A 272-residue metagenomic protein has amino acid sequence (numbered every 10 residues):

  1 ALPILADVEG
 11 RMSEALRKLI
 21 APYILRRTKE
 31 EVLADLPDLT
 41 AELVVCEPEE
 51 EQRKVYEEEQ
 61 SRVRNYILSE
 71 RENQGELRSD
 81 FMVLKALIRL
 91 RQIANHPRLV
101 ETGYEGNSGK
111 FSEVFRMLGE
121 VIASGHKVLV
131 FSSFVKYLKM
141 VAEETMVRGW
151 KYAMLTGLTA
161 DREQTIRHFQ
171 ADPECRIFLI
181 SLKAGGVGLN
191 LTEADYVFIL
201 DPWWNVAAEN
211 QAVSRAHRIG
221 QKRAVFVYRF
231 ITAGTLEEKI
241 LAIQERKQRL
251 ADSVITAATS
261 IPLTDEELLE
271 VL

Functional and structural regions predicted by a protein language model:
A1-E31: Conserved P-loop NTPase motor "coupling/switch" region that bridges the ATPase
I20-A21, L84, E209, E237 (+2 more regions): Alpha-helical structural signal
R26, Y66, I93-H96: Conserved, well-folded catalytic cores of nucleic-acid-processing and energy-transducing macromolecular machines
V32-S61, G157, R176-L263: SF2 helicase/translocase ATPase core recognition
A34-E58, R71-L189, T259-S260, T264-L272: Conserved Helicase C-terminal RecA-like lobe
R62-S69: Cytochrome P450 catalytic domain signature, combining two hallmark sequence patches
